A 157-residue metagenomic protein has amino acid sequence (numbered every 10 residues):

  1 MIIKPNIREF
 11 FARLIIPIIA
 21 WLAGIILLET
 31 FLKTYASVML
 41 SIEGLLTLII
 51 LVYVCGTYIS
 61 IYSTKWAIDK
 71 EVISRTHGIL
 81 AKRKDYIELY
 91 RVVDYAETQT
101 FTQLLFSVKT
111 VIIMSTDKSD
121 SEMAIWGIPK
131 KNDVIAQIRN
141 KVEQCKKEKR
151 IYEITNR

Functional and structural regions predicted by a protein language model:
M1-R157: N-terminal basic, Ser/Thr-rich segments that initiate or prime the first beta/alpha elements at protein or domain
